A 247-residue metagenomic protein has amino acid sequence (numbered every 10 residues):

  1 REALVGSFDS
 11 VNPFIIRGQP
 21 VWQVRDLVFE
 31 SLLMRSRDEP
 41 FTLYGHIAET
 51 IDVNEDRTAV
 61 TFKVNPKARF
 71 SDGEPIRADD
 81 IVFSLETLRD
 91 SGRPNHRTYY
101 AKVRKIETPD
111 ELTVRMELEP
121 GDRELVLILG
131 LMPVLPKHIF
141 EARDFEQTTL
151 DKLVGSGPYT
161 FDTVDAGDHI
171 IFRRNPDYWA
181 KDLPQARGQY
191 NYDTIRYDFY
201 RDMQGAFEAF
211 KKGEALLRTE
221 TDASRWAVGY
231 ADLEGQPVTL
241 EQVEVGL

Functional and structural regions predicted by a protein language model:
R1-G6, E49, A59-F62, I81-S84 (+4 more regions): Short, well-ordered beta-strand elements
A3-E55, E86, V154: N-terminal lobe/hinge region of extracytoplasmic solute-binding protein
L27, H46-A48, E55-A59, I76 (+6 more regions): Extracytoplasmic
L33-R37, D56, R69, I81 (+6 more regions): Sec-exported extracytoplasmic/periplasmic mature domains
S36-D38, G130-T194, Q204-G205: Gly/Pro-rich hinge or "lid" segments in bacterial periplasmic/extracellular proteins
E49-P94, P109, R115-E117, Y200 (+1 more regions): Aromatic- and charge-enriched surface segment that lines or borders ligand/interaction sites
K63, R97-F140, P158-D165: Surface-exposed binding/hinge segments that line and control ligand-binding clefts or catalytic entry sites
K105-I106, D162-R173, D198-L247: Extracellular/periplasmic solute-recognition and catalytic clefts
